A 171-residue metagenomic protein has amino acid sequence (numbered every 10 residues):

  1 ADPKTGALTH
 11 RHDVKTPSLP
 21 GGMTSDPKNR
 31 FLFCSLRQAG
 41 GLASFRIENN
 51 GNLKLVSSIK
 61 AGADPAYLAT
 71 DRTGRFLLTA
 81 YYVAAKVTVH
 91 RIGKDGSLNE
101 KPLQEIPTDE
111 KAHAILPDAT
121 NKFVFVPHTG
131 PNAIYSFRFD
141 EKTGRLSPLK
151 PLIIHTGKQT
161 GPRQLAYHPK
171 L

Functional and structural regions predicted by a protein language model:
A1-P3, R11-V14, S35-R37, L42-E48 (+6 more regions): A structural feature that tracks compact, well-ordered secondary-structure segments with a strong bias toward
T9-K15, K54-I59, K101-I106, L149-T156: A short beta-strand motif characteristic of beta-propeller blades
H10-G74: Blade-loop segments of beta-propeller domains
P17-K28, A61-F76, P102, I106-F123 (+1 more regions): Beta-rich, blade/repeat-based domains predominating in secreted/periplasmic proteins but also intracellular
N29, Q38-A39, V83-A84, N121 (+2 more regions): Surface-exposed loop/turn positions within WD40 beta-propeller blades
R30-L32, R75, Y81, K122 (+1 more regions): Intrinsic disorder/low-structure terminal segments
K94-E100: A short alpha->loop->secondary-structure connector
